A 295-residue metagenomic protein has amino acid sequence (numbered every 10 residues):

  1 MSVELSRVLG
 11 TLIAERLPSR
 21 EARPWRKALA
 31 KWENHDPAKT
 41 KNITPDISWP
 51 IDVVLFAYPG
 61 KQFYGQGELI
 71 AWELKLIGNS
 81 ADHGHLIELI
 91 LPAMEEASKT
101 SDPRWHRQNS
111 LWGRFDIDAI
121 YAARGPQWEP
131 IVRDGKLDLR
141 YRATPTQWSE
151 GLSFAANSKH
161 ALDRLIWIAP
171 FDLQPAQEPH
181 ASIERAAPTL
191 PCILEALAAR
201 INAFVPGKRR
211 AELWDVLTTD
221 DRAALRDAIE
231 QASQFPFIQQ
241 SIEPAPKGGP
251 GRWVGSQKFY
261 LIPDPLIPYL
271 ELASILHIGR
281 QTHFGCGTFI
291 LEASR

Functional and structural regions predicted by a protein language model:
M1-R295: RNA-interacting cores
